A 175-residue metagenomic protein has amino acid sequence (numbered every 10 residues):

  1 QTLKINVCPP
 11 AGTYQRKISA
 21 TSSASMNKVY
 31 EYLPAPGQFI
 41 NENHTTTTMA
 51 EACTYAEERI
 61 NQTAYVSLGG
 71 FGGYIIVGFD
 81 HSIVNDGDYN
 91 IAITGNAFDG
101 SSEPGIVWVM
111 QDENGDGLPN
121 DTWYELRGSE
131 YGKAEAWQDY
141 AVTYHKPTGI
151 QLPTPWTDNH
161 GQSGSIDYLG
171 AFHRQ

Functional and structural regions predicted by a protein language model:
T2-I5: Edge beta-strands of extracellular beta-sandwich domains
C8-G105, E113-N114, T122-Q175: A domain-level signal for the mature, folded cores of soluble proteins
G117: A short beta-strand-loop micro-motif that forms or neighbors metal/cofactor- and ligand-binding patches at active-site
